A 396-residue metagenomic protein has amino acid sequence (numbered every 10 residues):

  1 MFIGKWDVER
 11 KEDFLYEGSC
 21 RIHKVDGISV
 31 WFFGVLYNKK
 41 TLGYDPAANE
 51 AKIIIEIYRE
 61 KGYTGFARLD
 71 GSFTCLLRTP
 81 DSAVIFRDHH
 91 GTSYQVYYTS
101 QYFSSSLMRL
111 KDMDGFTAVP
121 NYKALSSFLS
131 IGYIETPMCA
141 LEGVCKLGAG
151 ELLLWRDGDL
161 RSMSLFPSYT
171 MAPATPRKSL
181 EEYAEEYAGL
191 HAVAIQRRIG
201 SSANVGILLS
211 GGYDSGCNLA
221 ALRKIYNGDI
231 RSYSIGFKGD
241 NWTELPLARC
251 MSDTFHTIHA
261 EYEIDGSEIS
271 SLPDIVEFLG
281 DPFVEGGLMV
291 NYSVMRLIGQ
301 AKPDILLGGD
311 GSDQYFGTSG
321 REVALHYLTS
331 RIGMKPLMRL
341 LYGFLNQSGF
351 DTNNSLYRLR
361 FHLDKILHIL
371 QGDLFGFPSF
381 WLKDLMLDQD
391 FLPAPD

Functional and structural regions predicted by a protein language model:
M1-I275, L279, N291: Cysteine-centered catalytic environments shared across enzyme families
G27, D253-A260, D265-D396: Glycine-rich active-site loop/lid subdomains used to bind and stabilize high-energy intermediates
